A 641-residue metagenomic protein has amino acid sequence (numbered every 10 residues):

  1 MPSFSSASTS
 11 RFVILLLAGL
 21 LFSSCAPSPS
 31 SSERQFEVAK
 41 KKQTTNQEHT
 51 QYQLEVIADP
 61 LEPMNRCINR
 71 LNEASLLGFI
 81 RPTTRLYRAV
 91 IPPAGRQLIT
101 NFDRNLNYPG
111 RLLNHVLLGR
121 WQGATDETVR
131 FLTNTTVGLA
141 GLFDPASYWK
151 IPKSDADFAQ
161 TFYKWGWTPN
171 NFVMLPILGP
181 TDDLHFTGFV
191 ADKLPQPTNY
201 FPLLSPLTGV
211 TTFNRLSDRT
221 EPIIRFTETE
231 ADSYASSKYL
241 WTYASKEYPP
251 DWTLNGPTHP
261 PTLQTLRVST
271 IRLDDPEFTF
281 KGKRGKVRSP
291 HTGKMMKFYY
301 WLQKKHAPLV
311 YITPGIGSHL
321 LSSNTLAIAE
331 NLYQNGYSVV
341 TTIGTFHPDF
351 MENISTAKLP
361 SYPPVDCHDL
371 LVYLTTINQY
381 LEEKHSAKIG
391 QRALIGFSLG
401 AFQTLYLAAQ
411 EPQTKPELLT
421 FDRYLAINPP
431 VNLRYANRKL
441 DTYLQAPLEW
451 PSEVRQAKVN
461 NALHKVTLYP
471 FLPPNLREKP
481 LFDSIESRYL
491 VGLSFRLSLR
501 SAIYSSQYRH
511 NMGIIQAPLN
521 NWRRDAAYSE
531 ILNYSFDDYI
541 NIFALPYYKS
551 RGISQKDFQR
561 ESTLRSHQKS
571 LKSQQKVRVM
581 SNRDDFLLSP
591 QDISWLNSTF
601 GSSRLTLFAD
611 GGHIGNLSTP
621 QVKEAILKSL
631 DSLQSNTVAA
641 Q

Functional and structural regions predicted by a protein language model:
C25-W121, G209-T258, A639-Q641: N-terminal targeting leaders of membrane proteins
T258-K305: N-terminal cap/lid segment of alpha/beta-hydrolase-fold proteins
W301-P348, P590: Short, surface-exposed "cap/lid" segments of acyl-processing enzymes
L359-K384: Alpha/beta-hydrolase active-site loop
A409-D525: Alpha/beta-hydrolase-fold enzymes
Q559, F586-D592: Conserved alpha/beta-hydrolase "acid-adjacent" motif
S573, V579-S581: Short beta-strand/loop motif that positions the catalytic acidic residue of the alpha/beta-hydrolase fold
G611-V622: Catalytic histidine-centered segment of alpha/beta-hydrolase-like enzymes
